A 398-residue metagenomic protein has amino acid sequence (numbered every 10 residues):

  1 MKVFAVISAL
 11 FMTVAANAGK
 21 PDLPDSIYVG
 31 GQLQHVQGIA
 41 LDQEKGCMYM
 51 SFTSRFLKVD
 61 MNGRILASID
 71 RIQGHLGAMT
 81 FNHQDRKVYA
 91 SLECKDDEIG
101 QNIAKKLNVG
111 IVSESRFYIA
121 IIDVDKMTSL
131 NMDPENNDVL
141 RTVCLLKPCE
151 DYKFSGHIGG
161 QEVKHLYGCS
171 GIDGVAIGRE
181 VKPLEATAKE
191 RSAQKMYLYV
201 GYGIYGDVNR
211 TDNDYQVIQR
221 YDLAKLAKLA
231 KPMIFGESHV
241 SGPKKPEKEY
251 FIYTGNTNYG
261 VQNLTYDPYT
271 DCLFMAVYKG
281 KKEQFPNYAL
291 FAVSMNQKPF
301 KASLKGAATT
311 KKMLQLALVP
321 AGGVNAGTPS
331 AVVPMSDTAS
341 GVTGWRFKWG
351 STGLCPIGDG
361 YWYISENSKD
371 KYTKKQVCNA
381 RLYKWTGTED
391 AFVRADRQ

Functional and structural regions predicted by a protein language model:
L23-V29, V124-V181, D222-N258, K301-K348: Surface-exposed loop and turn segments in beta-propeller and other repeat-based domains that flank or scaffold
P24-S54, D173, E180, L184-T187: Beta-strand-rich domains and repeat architectures in extracellular enzymes and scaffolds, especially beta-propellers
Q37-I39, A78, G174, N263 (+1 more regions): Conserved beta-strand position repeated once per blade in WD40 beta-propeller domains
L41-K45, F81-D85, R179-L184, A188-Q194 (+2 more regions): Residue-level detector of Asp-centered blade-edge/turn motifs that repeat once per structural unit in beta-propeller
D42-I72, K228, P243-K244, K298-A307: Beta-propeller domains
S54, E93-D96, D125, C149 (+6 more regions): Residue-level signature of beta-propeller blades and closely related beta-rich strand-turn architectures in secreted
N62-V112: Blade-loop segments of beta-propeller domains
I103-L130, T211-A230, I234, P286-L314 (+1 more regions): Beta-propeller blade signature
